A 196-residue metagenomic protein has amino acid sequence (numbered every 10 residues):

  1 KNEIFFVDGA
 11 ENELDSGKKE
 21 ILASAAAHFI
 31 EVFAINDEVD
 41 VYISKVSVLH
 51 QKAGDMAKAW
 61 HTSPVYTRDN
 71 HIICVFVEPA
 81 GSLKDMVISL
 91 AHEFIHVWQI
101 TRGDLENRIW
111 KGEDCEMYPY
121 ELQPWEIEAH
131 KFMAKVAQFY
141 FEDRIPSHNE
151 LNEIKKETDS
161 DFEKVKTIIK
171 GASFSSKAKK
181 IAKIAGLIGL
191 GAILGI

Functional and structural regions predicted by a protein language model:
K1-E3, P119-L122, K131-L194: Long, well-structured alpha-helical subdomains associated with metal-dependent extracellular/ecto-lumenal hydrolases
N2-E11: Acidic/histidine-rich, surface-exposed loop or edge segments in extracytoplasmic proteins
S16-E38: Zn2+-dependent metallopeptidase catalytic core
A27, E31, D85, S176-K177 (+1 more regions): Gram-negative host-targeted secretion-system effectors, predominantly Type III and Type IV, recognized via long
Q51-K84, I100: Active-site scaffold of zinc-dependent metalloenzymes
K84-I88, I100-I127: Post-HEXXH active-site segment of zinc metalloproteases
A91-Q99: Short active-site segment of divalent metal-dependent hydrolases/proteases that encodes the spacing between
W98-W110, Q138-H148: Substrate-binding/catalytic groove segments of enzymes that remodel or degrade extracellular structural polymers
